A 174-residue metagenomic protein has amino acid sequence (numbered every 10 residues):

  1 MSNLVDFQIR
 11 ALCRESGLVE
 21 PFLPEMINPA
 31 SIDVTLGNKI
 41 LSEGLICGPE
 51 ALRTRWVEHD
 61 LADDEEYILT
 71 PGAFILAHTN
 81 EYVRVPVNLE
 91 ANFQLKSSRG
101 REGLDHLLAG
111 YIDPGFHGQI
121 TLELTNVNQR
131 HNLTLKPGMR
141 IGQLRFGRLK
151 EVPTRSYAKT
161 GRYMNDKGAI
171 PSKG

Functional and structural regions predicted by a protein language model:
M1-G174: DUTPase catalytic domain/fold
